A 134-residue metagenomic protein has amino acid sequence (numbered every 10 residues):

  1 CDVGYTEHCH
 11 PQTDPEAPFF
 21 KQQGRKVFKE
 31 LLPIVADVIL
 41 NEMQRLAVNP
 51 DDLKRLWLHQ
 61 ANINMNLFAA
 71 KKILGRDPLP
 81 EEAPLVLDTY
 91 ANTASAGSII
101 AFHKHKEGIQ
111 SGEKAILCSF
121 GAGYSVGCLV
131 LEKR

Functional and structural regions predicted by a protein language model:
C1-K29, P33, D37, F120 (+1 more regions): Condensing-enzyme catalytic core mediating Claisen C-C bond formation in acyl metabolism
Q12, F19, L40, L79-L85: Short, functionally important structural connectors and interaction interfaces within domains
Q12, Q22-Q23, Q44, Q60 (+1 more regions): Residue-identity detector for glutamine
R25, M43, D88: Short, flexible active-site loop motifs that bind/organize anionic cofactors or intermediates
L32, A36, K54-R134: Claisen-condensing/thiolase-fold acyl-transfer catalytic domains that form or cleave C-C bonds in fatty acid
I34, V38-L46: Stable alpha-helical structural segments in soluble proteins, enriched in small hydrophobic residues
